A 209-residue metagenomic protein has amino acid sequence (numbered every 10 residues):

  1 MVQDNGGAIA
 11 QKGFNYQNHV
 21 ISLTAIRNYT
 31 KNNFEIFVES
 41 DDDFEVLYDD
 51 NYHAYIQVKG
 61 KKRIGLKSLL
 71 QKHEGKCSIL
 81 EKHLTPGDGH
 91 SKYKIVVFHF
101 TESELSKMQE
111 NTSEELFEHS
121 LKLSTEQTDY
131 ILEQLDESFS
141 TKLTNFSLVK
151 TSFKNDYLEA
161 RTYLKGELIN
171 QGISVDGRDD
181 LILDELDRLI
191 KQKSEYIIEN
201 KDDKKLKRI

Functional and structural regions predicted by a protein language model:
M1-A8, K61-I209: Acidic metal-coordinating catalytic centers involved in nucleic-acid phosphodiester chemistry
M1-Q3, Q11, N15, I26: Basic, amphipathic N-terminal segments that precede the first structured/catalytic domain
A8-A10, A25, A54, A160: A sequence-composition feature that detects small, non-aromatic residues
Q17-E81: Catalytic centers of nucleases
